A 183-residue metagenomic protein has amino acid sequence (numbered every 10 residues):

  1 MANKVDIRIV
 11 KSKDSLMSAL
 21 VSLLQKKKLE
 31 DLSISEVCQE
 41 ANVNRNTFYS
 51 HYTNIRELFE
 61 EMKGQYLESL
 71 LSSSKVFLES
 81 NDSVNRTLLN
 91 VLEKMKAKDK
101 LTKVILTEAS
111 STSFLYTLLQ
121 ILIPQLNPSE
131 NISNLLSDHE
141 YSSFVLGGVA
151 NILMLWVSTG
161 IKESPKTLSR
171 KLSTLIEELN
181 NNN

Functional and structural regions predicted by a protein language model:
M1-I9, N183: N-terminal intrinsically disordered/low-complexity leader segments
N3, Q25-K27, S133, S158 (+1 more regions): Cytosolic nucleotide-binding catalytic cores of signal-transduction proteins
K11-S22, K26, E40, E57-V76 (+2 more regions): Alpha-helical structural segments
S22-L29, S73-L78, K98, P128-N131 (+1 more regions): Basic, amphipathic alpha-helical hairpins
L23-E57: Helix-turn-helix
N81-I123: Helical hydrophobic small-molecule/effector-binding pocket
A109-G147: Amphipathic alpha-helical packing segments from all-alpha helical-bundle domains
S137-T159, E163-E178: Hydrophobic alpha-helical segments that form the core of small-molecule binding pockets and/or dimer interfaces
